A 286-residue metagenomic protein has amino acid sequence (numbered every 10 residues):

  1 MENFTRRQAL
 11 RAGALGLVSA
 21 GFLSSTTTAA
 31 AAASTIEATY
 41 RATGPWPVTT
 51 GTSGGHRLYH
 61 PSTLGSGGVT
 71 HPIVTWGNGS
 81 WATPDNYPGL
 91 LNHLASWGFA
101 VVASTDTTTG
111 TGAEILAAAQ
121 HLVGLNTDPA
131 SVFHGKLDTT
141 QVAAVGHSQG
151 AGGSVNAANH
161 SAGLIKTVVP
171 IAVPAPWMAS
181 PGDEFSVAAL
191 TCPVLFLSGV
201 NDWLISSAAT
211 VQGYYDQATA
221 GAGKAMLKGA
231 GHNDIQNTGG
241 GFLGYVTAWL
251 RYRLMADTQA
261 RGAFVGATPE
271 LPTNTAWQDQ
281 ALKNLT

Functional and structural regions predicted by a protein language model:
M1-L17: N-terminal secretory signal peptides and thylakoid transit peptides that target proteins across membranes
A33-V69: Short conserved active-site loop signatures built around small residues
G65-V69, A113-G152, H160: Gly/Ser-rich "nucleophile elbow"/oxyanion-hole loop immediately N-terminal to the catalytic nucleophile in hydrolases
V69-N78: Short beta-strand element of the alpha/beta-hydrolase
D85-V102: Short amphipathic alpha-helix adjacent to the substrate-entry channel of hydrolases
F196-S198: Short beta-strand/loop motif that positions the catalytic acidic residue of the alpha/beta-hydrolase fold
S206-Y215: Short alpha-helix in the alpha/beta-hydrolase fold that links the catalytic acid
G229, Q236-T286: Alpha/beta-hydrolase-fold serine-hydrolase catalytic core, especially in secreted/extracellular enzymes
